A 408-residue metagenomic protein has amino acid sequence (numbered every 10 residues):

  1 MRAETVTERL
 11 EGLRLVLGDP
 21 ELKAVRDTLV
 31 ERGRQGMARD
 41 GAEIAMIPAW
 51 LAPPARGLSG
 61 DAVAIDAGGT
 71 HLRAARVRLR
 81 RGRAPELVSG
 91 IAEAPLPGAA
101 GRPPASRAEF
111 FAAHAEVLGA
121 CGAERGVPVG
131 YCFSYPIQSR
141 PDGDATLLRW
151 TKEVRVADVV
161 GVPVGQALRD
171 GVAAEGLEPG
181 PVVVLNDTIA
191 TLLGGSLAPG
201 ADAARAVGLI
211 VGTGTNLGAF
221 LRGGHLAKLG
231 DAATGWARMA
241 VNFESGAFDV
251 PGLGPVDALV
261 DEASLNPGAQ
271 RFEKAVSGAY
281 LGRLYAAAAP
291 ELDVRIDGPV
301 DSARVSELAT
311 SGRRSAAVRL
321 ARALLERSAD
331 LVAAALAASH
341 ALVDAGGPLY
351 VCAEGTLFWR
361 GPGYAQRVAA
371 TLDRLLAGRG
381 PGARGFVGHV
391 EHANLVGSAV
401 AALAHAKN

Functional and structural regions predicted by a protein language model:
M1-G90, P95-V127, L197-A198, A247 (+1 more regions): ATP-binding/phosphotransfer module of carbohydrate and carboxylate kinases, centering on a glycine-rich
G60-D66, P128-G130, P181-V183, A206-I210 (+4 more regions): Short glycine-aspartate micro-motif
I65-R73, S134, T188-I189, L209-G214 (+1 more regions): A short acidic Gly-Thr/Ser loop motif
A67, R155-V160, P181-I189, G208-V211 (+2 more regions): Active-site nucleophile and cofactor-binding loops and adjacent substrate-binding regions of central metabolic enzymes
L72, P136-R140, G214-G218, V250: Short, acidic Gly/Pro/Ser/Thr-rich loop/turn segments
V77, G218-R222: Short beta-strand-to-turn element immediately C-terminal to the catalytic PLP-Schiff-base lysine in fold type I
R78-R81, Y131-I137: Short glycine-enriched loops at secondary-structure junctions
A92-A112, I137-G200, A204-V207, H225-S245 (+1 more regions): Glycine-rich phosphate-binding loop and adjoining helix at the ATP-binding site of ATP-dependent phosphoryl-transfer
